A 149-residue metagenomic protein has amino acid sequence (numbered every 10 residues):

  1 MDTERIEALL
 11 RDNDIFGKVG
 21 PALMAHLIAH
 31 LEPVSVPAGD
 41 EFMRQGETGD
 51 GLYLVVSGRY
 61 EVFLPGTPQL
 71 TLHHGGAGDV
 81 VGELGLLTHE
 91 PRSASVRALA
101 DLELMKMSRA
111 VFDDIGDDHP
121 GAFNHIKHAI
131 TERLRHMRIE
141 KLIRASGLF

Functional and structural regions predicted by a protein language model:
I6, A22-H26, R92-S93, R109-F149: A small-molecule sensor/coupling module
I6-E7, R11-T67, V81: Regulatory nucleotide-sensing modules
E32, H89-S95, D101-L104: Helix-loop-beta junctions that constitute the ligand-sensing/allosteric loops of cytosolic regulatory sensor domains
E41, L70, V81-G82, E90-A94 (+1 more regions): Histidine-centered metal-chelating micro-motifs
M43, E61, L87, M105 (+1 more regions): Nucleotide phosphate-binding site architecture
V56, L64-G66, H74, A98 (+1 more regions): Residue-level recognition of conserved beta-strand positions in structured domain cores
V62-F63, E83-L84, A94-A98, D114-I115: Short beta-strand His + acidic residue motifs that chelate non-heme Fe in jelly-roll/DSBH and cupin folds
A77-G78: Long, acidic (Asp/Glu-rich), low-complexity accessory segments flanking structured domains
